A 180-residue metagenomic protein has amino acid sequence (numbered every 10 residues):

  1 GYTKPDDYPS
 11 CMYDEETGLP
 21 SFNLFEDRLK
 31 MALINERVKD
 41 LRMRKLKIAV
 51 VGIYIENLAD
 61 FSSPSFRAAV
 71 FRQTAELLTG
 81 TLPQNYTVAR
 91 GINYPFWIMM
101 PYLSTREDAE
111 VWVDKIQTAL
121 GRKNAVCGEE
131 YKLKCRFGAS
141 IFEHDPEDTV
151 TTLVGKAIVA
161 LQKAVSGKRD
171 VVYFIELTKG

Functional and structural regions predicted by a protein language model:
G1-P5, D114, T118-R122, I141 (+2 more regions): Regulatory sensory/coupling modules that transmit signals to nucleotide-handling catalytic cores
D7-S10, T178: Short hinge/gating elements
P9-R37, R42-G52, E56-T79, A89-N93 (+4 more regions): Conserved long alpha-helical elements within nucleotide-processing catalytic cores of c-di-GMP signaling and class III
N35-K39, G80-N85, T118-E130, K163: Short catalytic/binding micro-motifs of nucleotide second-messenger systems
R44-L46, P83, L133: Structured loop/turn residues at beta-strand edges in well-structured enzyme cores
A49, R90-P101, A119, C127-A160 (+1 more regions): A short glycine-enriched loop-to-beta-strand structural element that forms part of the catalytic core of nucleotide
N57-D60, S104-T105, H144-E147, K179: Generic "edge-of-domain/loop-turn" microfeature
G167: Conserved glycine-bearing catalytic or ligand-binding loops at nucleotide- and phosphate-handling centers of large
